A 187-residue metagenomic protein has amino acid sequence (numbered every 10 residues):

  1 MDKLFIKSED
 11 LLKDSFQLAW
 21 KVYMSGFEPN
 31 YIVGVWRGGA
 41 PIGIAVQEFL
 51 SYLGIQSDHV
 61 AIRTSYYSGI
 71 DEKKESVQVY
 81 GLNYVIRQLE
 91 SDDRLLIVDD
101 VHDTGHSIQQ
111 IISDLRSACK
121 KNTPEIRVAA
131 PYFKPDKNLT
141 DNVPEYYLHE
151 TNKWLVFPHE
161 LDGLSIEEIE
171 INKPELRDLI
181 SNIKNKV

Functional and structural regions predicted by a protein language model:
M1-V187: PRPP-associated nucleotide enzymes
